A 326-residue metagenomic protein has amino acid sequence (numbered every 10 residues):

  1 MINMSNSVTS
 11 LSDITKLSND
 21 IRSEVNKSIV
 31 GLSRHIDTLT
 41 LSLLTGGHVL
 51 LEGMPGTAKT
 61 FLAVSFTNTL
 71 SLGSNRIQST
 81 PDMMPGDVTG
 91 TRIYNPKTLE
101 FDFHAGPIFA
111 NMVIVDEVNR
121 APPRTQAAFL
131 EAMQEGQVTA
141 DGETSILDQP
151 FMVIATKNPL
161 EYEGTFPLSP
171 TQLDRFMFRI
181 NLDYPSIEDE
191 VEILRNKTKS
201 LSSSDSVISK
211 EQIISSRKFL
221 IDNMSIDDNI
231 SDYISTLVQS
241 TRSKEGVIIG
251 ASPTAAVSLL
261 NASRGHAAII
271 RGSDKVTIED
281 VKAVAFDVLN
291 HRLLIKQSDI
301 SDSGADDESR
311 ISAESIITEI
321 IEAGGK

Functional and structural regions predicted by a protein language model:
I2-N6, S243-K326: C-terminal engagement/docking regions of AAA+ P-loop ATPases
L11-M54: Pre-Walker A (pre-P-loop) alpha-helix and adjacent loop at the N terminus of AAA/AAA+ ATPase modules, a conserved
T38-L41, Y94-I114: Conserved alpha-helical scaffold flanking the Walker A/P-loop in AAA+ ATPase domains
T40-T80: Walker A/P-loop
V49, V113, F151: Conserved beta-strand position immediately N-terminal to the Walker
G53, D116-E117, A128: Walker B catalytic acidic pair
N95-L99, R120-A121, T125, M133-I208 (+2 more regions): Canonical AAA+ ATPase core
E188, I193-E279: AAA+ P-loop NTPase domains with strong preference for DNA replication initiators and clamp-loader complexes
